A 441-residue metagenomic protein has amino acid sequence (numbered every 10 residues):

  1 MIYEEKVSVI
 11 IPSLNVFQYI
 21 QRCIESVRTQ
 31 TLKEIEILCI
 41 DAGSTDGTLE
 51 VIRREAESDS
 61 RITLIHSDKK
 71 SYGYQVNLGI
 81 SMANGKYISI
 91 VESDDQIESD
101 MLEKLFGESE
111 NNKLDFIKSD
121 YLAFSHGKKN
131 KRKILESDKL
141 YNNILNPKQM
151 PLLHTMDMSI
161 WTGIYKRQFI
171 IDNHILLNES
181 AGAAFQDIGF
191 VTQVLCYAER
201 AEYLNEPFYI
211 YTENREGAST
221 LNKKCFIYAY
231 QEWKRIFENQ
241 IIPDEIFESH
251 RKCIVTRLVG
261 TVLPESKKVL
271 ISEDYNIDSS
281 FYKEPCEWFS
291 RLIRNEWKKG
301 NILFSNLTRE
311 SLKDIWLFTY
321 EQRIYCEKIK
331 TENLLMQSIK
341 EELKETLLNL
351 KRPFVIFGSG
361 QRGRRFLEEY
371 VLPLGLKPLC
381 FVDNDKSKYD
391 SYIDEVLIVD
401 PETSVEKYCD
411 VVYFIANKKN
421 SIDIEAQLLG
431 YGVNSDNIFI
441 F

Functional and structural regions predicted by a protein language model:
E5-S8, E36, G189: Cell-envelope/extracellular polymer assembly enzymes that use nucleotide-activated donors
N15-T29: Short, well-formed alpha-helical segments that are part of the catalytic scaffolds of diverse glycosyltransferases
D41-E50, K69, E92: A conserved acidic beta->alpha catalytic loop
H66-A83: Glycine-rich, basic loop-to-helix element that forms the pyrophosphate-binding segment of sugar-nucleotide handling
Y72, V76, S93-N205, Y209-C225 (+1 more regions): Donor-binding/catalytic cores of nucleotide-activated saccharide and glycerol-phosphate transferases/polymerases
I88: Short aromatic/hydrophobic "clamp" motif used to bind/position activated sugar donors
V269-F354, E369, P373-L374, E402: Membrane-interface aromatic/basic loop that binds lipid-linked glycans or pyrophosphate carriers, typified by
K328-F441: Hydrophobic, well-ordered beta-alpha structural blocks that scaffold small-molecule cofactor pockets
